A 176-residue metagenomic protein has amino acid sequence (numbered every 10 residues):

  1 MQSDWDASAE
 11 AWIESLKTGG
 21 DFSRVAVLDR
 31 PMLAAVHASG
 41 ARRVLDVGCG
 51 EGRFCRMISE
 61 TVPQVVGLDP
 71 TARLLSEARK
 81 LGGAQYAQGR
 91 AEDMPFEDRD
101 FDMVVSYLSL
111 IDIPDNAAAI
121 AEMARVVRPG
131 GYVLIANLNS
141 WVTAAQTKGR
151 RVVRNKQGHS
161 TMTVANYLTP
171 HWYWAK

Functional and structural regions predicted by a protein language model:
M1-S39, R53-M57, L74-E77: Conserved class I S-adenosyl-L-methionine
A41-R43: Nucleotide donor/acceptor-binding cores
L45-V47, E51-D93: Class I SAM-dependent methyltransferase SAM/SAH-binding core
E92-V104: A short acidic, Gly/Pro-enriched loop at the edge of an enzyme's catalytic core that lines a small-molecule cofactor
M103-D115: A short SAM/SAH-binding and catalytic strip from SAM-dependent methyltransferases
A117-P129: A short glycine-rich, Lys/Arg-flanked "PGG" loop and its adjoining helix->strand segment in the class I
Y132-H171: Conserved class I S-adenosyl-L-methionine
